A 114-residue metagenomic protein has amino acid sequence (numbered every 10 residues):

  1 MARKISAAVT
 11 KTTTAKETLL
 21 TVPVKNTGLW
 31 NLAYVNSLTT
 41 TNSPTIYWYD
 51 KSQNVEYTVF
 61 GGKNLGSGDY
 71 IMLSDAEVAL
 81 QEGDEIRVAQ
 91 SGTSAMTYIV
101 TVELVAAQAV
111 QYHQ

Functional and structural regions predicted by a protein language model:
M1-T27, N31, V35-N36, Q90-Q114: C-terminal interaction-tip segments
T27, T41, Q81-G83: Extracellular Ig-like/FN3 beta-sandwich strand-entry sites
V35, Y47-K51, A89: A generic structural motif
T40-G62: Short, surface-exposed beta-strand/strand-loop-strand elements in extracellular ectodomains
K63-Y70: Short proline/glycine- and polar residue-rich coil/turn motifs
Y70-E77: Exposed aromatic-hydrophobic patches
E77-S94: Noncatalytic modules at the cell exterior or secretory-pathway interfaces, chiefly beta-strand-rich lectin/adhesion
